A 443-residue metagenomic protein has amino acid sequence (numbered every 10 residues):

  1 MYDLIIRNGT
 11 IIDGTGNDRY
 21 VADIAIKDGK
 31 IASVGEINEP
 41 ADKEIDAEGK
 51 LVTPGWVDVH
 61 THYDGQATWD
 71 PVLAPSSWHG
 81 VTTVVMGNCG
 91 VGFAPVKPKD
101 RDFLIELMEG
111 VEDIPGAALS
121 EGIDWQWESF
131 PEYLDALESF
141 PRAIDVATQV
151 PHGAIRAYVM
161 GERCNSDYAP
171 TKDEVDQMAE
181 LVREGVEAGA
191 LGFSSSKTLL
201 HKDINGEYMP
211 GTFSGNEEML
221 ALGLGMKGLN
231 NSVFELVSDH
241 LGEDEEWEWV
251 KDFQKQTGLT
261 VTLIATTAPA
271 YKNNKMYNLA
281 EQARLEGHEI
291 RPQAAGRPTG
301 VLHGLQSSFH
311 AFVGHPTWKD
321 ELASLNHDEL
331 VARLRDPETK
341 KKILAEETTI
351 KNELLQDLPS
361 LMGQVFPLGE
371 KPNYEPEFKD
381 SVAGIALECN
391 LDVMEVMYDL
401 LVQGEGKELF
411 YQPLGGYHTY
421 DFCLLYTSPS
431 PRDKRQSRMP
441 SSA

Functional and structural regions predicted by a protein language model:
M1-G55: Histidine-rich, glycine-flanked metal-binding segment
G9, G29, G49, G80 (+4 more regions): Divalent metal-coordination and catalytic microenvironments
T53-L73: Di-metal (Zn2+ and/or Mg2+/Mn2+) metal-binding site signature of metallo-dependent hydrolases with the MBL/beta-CASP
W69-G192: Divalent-metal coordination cores built from histidine and acidic residues
Y168, V182-G185, A190-F312: Functional cores that coordinate and move charged inorganic groups
A294-G415: Hard-cation-handling environments
Y426-D433: Conserved small/polar residues in nucleotide/adenosyl-binding loops
M439-S442: Hydrophobic alpha-helical segments, chiefly the membrane-spanning helices and signal/signal-anchor peptides
